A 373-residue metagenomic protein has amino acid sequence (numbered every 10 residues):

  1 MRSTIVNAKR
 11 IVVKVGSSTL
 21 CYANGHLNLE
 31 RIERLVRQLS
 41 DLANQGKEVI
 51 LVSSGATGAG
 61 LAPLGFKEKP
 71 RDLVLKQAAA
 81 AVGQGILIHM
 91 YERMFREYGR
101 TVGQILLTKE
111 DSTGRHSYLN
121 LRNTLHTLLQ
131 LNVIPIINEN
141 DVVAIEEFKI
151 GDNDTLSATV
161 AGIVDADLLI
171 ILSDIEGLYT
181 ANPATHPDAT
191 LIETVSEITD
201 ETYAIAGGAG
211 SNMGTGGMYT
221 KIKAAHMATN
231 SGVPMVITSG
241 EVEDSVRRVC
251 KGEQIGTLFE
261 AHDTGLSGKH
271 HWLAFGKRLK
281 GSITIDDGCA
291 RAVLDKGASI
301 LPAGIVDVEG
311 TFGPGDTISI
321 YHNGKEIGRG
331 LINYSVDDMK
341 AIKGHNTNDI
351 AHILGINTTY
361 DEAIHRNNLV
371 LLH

Functional and structural regions predicted by a protein language model:
M1-E68, L73-T101, I105-H373: C-terminal catalytic "cap/lid" subdomain
